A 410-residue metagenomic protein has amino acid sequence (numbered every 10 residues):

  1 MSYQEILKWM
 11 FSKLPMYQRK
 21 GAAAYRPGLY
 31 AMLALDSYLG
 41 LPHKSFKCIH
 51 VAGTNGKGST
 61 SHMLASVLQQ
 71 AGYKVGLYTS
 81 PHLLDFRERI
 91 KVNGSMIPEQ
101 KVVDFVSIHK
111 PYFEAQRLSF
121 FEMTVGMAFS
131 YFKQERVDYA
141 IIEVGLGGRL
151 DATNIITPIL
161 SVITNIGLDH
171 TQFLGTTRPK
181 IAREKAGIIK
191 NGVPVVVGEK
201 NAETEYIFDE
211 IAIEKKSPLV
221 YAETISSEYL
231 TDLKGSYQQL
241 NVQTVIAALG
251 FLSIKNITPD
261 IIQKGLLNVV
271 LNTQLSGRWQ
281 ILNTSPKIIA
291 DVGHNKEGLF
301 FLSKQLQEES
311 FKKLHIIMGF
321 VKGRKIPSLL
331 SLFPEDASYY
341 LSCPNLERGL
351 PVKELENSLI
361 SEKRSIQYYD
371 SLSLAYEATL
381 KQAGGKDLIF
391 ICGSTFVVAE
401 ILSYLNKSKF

Functional and structural regions predicted by a protein language model:
M1-G53, T60, S66-A71: Short functional linear segments
K20-L29, L33-K44, Q70-I156, A202: ATP-dependent carboxylate-amine ligase catalytic core
L64, R149-I159, L402-L405: Short Gly/Thr/Asp-enriched flexible loops that form oxyanion-binding sites at enzyme active sites
Y78, P194-E199, I316-I317, S338-N345: Short internal beta-strands
Y139-V144, A152-V162, I166-H170, K180 (+1 more regions): Nucleotide phosphate-binding/pyrophosphate-handling subdomain across enzymes that bind or process nucleotide phosphates
G148-L150, T157-K216: Conserved catalytic-core segment of NTP-binding enzymes
K200-V220, K287-I288, K296, P327-L388: C-terminal helical cap/extension that packs against the catalytic core of soluble nucleotide-cofactor enzymes
S394: Active-site-proximal loop/hinge segments that shape catalytic or ion-binding/gating pockets
